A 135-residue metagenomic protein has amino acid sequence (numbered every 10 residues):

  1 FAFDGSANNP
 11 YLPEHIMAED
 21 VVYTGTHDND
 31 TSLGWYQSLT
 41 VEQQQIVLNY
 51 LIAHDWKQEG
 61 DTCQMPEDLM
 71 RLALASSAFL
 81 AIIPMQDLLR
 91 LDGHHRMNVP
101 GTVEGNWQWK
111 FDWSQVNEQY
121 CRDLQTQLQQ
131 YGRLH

Functional and structural regions predicted by a protein language model:
F1-H135: Catalytic cores of glycan-processing enzymes that make or break glycosidic bonds
